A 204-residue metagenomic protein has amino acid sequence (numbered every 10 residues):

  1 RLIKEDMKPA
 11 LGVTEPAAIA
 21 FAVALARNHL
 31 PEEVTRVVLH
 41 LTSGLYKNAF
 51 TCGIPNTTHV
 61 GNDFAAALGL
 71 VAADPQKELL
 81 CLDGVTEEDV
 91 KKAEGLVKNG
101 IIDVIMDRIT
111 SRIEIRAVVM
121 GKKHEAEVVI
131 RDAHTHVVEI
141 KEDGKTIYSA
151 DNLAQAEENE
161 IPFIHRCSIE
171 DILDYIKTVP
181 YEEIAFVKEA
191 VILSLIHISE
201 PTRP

Functional and structural regions predicted by a protein language model:
R1-L11, K47, D171-Y175: Generic N-terminal amphipathic, Lys/Arg-enriched alpha-helix
M7-P16, P180, I184: Short, N-terminal intrinsically disordered low-complexity segments that are rich in Pro/Gly and polar/charged residues
G12-A17, N56-V60, P204: Short, conserved micro-motifs enriched in small and acidic residues
P16-E32: Alpha-helical support elements that line or immediately flank enzyme active sites and cofactor-binding pockets
E33-A190: Catalytic-core signal marking the mid-to-C-terminal active-site face
I196-P204: Conserved small/polar residues in nucleotide/adenosyl-binding loops
